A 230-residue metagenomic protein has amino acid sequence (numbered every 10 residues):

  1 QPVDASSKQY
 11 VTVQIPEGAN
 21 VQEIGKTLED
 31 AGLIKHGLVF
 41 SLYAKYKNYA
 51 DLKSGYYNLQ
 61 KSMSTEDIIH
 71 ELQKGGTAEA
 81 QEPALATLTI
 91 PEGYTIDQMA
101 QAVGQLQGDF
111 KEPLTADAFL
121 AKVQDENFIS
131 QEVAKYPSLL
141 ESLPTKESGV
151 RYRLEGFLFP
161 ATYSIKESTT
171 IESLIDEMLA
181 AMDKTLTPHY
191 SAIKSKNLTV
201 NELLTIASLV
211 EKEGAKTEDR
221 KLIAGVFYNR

Functional and structural regions predicted by a protein language model:
Q1-R230: Conserved catalytic or metal-liganding residues and their short signature motifs at active sites of enzymes
